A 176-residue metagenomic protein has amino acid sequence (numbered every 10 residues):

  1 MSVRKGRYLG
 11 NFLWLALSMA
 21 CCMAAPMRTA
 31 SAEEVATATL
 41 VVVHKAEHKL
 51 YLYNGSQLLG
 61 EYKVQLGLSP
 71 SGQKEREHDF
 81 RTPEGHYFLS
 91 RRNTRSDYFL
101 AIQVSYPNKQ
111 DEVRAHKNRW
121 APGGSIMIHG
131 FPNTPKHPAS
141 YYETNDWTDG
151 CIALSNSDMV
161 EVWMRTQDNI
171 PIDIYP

Functional and structural regions predicted by a protein language model:
M1-Y8: N-terminal secretory signal peptides that target proteins for export/translocation
N11-A24: Bacterial N-terminal signal peptides
A24, T29-A32: Boundary at the C-terminal end of the N-terminal hydrophobic targeting segment
S31-T39, A46, L66-R91, K109-R114 (+2 more regions): N-terminal post-signal-peptidase region of extra-cytosolic proteins
A36, N93-P176: Exported/periplasmic cell-wall-interacting domains
G55-S56, R92-T94: Short polar/acidic secondary-structure junctions
Q57-S69: Short Gly/aromatic-enriched secondary-structure transition segments
